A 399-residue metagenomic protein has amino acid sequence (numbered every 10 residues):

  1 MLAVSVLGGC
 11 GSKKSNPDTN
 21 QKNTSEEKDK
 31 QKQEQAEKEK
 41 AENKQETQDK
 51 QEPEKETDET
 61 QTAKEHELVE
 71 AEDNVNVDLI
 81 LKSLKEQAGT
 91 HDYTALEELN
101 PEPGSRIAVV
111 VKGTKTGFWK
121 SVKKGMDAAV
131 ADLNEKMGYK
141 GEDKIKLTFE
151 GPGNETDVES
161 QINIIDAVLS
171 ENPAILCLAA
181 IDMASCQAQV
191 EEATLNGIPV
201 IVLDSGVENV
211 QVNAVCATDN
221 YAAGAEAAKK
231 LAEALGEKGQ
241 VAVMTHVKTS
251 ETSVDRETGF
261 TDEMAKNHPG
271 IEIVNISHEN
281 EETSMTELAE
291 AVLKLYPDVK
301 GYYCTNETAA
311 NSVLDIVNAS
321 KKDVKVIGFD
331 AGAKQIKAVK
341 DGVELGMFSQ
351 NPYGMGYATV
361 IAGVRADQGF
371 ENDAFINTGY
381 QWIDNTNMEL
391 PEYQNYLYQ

Functional and structural regions predicted by a protein language model:
L7-T19, D29: Bacterial lipoprotein signal-peptidase II cleavage site
D58-P103, T252, E263-G270, G354-Q399: Hinge/cleft segment of the Venus flytrap/periplasmic-binding protein
D73-N76, I181-A222, Q240, G332-K340 (+3 more regions): Flexible loop/hinge segments that line or gate small-molecule binding clefts
N76-E97, Q161, C216-V241, D255 (+3 more regions): Hydrophobic alpha-helical segments within soluble ligand-binding/sensing domains
L84-L99, R106-L133, T148-I162, A180-M183 (+3 more regions): Extracytoplasmic "Venus flytrap"
D127-L147, A265-G270: Signal peptide-proximal N-terminal region of secreted/periplasmic/extracellular or secretory-lumen proteins
D166-S170, A174-L195, F260, V274 (+1 more regions): Hydrophobic alpha-helical
K300-E307, N311-G379, I383-E392: Exported/periplasmic ABC-transporter solute-binding proteins
